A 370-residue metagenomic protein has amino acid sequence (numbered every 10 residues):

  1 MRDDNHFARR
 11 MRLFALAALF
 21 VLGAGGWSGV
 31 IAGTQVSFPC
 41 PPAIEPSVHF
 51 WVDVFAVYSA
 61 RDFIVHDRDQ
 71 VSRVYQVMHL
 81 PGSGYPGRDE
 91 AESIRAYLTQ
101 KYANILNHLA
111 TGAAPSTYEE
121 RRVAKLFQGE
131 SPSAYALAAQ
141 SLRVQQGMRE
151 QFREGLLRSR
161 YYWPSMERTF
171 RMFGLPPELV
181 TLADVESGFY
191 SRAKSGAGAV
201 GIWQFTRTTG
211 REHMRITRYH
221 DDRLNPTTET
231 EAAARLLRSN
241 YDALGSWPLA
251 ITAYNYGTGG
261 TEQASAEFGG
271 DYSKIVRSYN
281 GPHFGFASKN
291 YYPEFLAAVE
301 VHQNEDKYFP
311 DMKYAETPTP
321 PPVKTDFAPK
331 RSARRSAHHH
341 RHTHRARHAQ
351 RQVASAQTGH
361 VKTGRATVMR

Functional and structural regions predicted by a protein language model:
D3-A15: Bacterial N-terminal signal peptides that target proteins for export
A15-G25: Bacterial N-terminal signal peptides
G29-R171, H339, H348-A349: An acidic, Gly/Ser/Thr/Pro-rich helix-cap/linker signature
T99, P176-A183, V200, W247-T252: Alpha-helical scaffolds flanking conserved acidic
Y118-R121, K125-G155, R160-Y161, F173 (+3 more regions): Extracytoplasmic and endomembrane cell-envelope/extracellular-matrix remodeling and assembly machinery
L137, A193-H213: Short, surface-exposed glycine/acidic/tryptophan-bearing loops
W163-P164, A183, Q204, T208 (+1 more regions): A generic alpha-helix surface/boundary motif
